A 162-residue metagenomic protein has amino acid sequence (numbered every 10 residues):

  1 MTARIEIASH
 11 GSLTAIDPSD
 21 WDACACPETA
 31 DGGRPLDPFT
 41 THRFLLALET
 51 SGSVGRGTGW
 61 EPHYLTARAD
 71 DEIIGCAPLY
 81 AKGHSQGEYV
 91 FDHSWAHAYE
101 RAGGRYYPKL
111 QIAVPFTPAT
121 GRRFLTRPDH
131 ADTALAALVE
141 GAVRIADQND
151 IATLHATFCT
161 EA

Functional and structural regions predicted by a protein language model:
M1-A162: N-acyltransferase acceptor-side catalytic subdomain
